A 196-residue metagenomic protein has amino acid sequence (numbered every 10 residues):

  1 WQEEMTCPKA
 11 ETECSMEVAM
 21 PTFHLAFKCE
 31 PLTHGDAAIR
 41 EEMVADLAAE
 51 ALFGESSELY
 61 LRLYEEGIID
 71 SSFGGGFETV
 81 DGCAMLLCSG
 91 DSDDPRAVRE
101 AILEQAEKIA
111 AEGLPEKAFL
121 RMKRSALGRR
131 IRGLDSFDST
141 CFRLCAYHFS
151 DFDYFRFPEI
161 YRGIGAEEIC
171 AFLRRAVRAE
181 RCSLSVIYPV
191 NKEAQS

Functional and structural regions predicted by a protein language model:
W1-E58: His/Glu-based metal-binding/catalytic segments typifying zinc-dependent metallopeptidases
E3-E13, R174-S196: Proteolytic maturation boundary segments
C7-T12, S71-G75, E168-A171: Glycine-rich, charged/polar anion/phosphate-binding loops that engage phosphate groups from diverse ligands
H24-P31, Y60-A110, K117-I164, R181-P189: M16 family metallopeptidases and their MPP-like homologs
G35-A38, F137-S139, Q195-S196: Short conserved micro-motifs at the rims of enzyme active sites and ligand-binding pockets
A48-A49, Y60, L103, A166 (+2 more regions): Generic solvent-exposed, charged/amphipathic alpha-helical segments that serve as macromolecular interface scaffolds
P115-A118, I169: Residue-level recognition of alpha-helical structural elements
